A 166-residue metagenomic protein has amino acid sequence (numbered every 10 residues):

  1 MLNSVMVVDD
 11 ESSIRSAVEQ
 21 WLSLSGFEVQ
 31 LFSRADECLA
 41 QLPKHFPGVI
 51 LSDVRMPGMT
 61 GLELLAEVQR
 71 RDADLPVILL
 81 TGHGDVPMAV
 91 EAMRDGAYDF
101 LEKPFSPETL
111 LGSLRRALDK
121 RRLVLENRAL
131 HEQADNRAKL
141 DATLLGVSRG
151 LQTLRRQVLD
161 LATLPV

Functional and structural regions predicted by a protein language model:
D9, D53, T81: Active-site residues of response regulator receiver
S12-Q30: Two-component/phosphorelay signaling modules centered on CheY-like receiver
L31-V49: Acidic, metal-coordinating helix/loop segments flanking the phosphotransfer/catalytic sites of two-component signaling
S33-R34, T60-E63: Acidic catalytic/metal-coordinating carboxylates
M56: Receiver (REC) domain active-site loop signature in two-component systems and cognate sites in sensor histidine kinases
D85-P87, L101, F105-L118: C-terminal output helix
E132-V166: AAA+ ATPase active-site-proximal loops
